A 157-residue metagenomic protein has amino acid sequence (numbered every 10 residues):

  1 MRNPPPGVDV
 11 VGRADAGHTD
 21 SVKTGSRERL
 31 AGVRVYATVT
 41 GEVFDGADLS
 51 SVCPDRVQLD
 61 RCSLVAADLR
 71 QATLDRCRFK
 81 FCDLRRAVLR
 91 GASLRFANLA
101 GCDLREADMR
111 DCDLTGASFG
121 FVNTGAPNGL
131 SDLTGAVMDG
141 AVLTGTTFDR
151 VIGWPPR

Functional and structural regions predicted by a protein language model:
M1-R157: Tandem repeat scaffolds
